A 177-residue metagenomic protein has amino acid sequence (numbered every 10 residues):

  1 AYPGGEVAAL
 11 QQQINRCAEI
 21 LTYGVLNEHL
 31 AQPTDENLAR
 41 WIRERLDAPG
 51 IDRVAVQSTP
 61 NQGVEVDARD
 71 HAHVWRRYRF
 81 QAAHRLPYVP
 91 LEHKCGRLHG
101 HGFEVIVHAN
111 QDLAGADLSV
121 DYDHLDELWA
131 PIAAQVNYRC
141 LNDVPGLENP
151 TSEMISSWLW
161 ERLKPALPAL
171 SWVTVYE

Functional and structural regions predicted by a protein language model:
Y2-E177: Charge-rich, low-complexity N-terminal segments
